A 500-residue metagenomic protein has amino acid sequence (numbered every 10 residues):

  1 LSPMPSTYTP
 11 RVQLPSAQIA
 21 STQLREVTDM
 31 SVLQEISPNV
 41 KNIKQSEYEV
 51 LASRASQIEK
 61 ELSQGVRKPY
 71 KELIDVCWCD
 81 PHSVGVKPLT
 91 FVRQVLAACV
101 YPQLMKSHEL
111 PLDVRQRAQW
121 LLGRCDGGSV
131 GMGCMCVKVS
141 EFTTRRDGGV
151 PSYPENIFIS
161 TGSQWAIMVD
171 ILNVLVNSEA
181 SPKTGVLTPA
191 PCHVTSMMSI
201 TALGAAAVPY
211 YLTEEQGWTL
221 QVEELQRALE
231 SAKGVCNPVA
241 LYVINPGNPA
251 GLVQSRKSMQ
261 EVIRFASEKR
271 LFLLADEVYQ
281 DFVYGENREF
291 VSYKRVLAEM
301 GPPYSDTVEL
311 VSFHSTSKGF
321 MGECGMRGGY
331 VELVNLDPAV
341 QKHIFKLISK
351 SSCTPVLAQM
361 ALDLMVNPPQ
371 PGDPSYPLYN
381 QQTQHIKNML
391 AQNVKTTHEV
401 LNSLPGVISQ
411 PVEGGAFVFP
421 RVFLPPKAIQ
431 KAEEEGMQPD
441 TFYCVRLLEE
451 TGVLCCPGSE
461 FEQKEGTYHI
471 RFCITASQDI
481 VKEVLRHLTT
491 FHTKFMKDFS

Functional and structural regions predicted by a protein language model:
P3-S500: PLP-dependent class I/II
